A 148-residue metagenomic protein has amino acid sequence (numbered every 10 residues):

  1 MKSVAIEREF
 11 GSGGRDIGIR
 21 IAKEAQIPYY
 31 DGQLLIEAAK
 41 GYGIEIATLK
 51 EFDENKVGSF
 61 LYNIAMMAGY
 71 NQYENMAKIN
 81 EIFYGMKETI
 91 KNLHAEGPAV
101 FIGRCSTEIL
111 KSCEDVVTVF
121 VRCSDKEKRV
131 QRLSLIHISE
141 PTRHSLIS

Functional and structural regions predicted by a protein language model:
M1-S3: Extreme N-terminal starter segment of soluble prokaryotic enzymes
I6-I19: Glycine-rich phosphate-binding P-loop
I19-Q26: A conserved segment at the C-terminal end of the G1
P28-A39: Short beta-strand-centered segment that lines the nucleotide-binding/catalytic pocket of NTP-utilizing
A39-P98: ATP-dependent small-molecule kinase phosphotransfer cores that center on conserved nucleotide phosphate-binding segments
T89-S134: ATP-dependent NMP and nucleoside kinases share a basic, alpha-helical "lid"
I136-S148: Single conserved hydrophobic/aromatic residue that forms the stacking wall/gate of nucleotide- or nucleobase-binding
